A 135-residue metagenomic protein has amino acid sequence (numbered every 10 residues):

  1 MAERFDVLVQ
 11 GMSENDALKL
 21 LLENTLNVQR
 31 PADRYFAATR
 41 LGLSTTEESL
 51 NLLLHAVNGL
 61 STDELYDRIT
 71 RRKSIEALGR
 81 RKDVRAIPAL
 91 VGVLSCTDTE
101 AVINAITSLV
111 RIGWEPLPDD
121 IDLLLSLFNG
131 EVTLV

Functional and structural regions predicted by a protein language model:
M1-M12, E23, A32-E47, L65-D83 (+3 more regions): Structural detector for internal amphipathic alpha-helices that build alpha-solenoid repeat scaffolds
G11-T25, S44-T62, D83-S95, E115-G130: Amphipathic alpha-helical scaffolding segments comprising HEAT/armadillo-like alpha-solenoid repeats
